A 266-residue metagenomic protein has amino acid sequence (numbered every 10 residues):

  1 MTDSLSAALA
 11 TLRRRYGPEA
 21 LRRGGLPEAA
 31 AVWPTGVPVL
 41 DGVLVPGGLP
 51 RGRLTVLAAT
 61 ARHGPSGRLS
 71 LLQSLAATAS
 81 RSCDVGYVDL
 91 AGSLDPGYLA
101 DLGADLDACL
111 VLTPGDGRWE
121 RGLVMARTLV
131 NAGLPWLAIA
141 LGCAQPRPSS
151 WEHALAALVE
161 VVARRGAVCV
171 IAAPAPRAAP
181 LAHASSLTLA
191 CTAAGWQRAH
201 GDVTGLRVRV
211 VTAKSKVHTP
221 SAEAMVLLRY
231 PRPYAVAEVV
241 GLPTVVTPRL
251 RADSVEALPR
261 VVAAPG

Functional and structural regions predicted by a protein language model:
M1-Y87, L242, T247-G266: Detector for small/aliphatic-rich hydrophobic stretches
S4, A8, V32, G36 (+8 more regions): Helical mechanochemical/support elements of P-loop NTPase systems and associated helical scaffolds
R62, C143-P146, A175: Short glycine-rich anion-binding loops that position phosphate/pyrophosphate groups of nucleotides and phosphorylated
L75-A79, H153-R165: Catalytic-core regions built around general acid/base machinery
R81-S82, L106-D107, V162-V168: Structural alpha-beta junctions
S82-H153: Conserved inter-motif catalytic segment of the P-loop NTP-binding fold
E160-E256: Phosphate-binding/switch region of NTP-binding enzymes
